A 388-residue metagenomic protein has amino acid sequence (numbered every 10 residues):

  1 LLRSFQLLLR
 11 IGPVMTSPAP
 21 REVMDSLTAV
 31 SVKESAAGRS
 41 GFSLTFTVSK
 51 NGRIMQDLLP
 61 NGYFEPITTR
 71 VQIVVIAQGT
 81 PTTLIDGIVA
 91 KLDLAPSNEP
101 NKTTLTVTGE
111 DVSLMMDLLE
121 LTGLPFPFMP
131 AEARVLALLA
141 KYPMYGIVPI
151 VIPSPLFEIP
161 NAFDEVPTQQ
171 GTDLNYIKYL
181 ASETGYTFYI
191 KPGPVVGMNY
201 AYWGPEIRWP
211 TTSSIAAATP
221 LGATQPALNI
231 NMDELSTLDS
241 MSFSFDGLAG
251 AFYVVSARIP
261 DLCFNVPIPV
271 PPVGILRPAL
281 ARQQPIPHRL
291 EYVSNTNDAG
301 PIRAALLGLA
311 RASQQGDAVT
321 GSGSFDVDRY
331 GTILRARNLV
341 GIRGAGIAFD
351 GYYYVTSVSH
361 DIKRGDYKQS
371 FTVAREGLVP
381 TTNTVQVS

Functional and structural regions predicted by a protein language model:
L1-L119: Assembly/oligomerization scaffold segments
L1-S4, T80-L84, G109, V151-E158 (+4 more regions): Interface-prone segments of viral and bacterial extracellular assemblies
V32, A37-Y63, I230-S388: An acidic/polar, Gly/Ser/Thr-rich interaction patch typically located in mid-to-C-terminal regions of proteins
S43-L44, G109, L118-I150, V166-P192 (+2 more regions): Amphipathic, non-transmembrane alpha-helical segments in extracytoplasmic/periplasmic proteins
I54-L58, G62, D117, P149-F163: Sec-dependent N-terminal signal peptides of Gram-negative outer-membrane/periplasmic proteins
D93-G109, G197, D361-A374: Short, solvent-exposed secondary-structure boundary/capping segments
K102-V107, D111, V151-D239: Short beta-strand-centered interaction patches in the first periplasmic/extracellular domains of large envelope
